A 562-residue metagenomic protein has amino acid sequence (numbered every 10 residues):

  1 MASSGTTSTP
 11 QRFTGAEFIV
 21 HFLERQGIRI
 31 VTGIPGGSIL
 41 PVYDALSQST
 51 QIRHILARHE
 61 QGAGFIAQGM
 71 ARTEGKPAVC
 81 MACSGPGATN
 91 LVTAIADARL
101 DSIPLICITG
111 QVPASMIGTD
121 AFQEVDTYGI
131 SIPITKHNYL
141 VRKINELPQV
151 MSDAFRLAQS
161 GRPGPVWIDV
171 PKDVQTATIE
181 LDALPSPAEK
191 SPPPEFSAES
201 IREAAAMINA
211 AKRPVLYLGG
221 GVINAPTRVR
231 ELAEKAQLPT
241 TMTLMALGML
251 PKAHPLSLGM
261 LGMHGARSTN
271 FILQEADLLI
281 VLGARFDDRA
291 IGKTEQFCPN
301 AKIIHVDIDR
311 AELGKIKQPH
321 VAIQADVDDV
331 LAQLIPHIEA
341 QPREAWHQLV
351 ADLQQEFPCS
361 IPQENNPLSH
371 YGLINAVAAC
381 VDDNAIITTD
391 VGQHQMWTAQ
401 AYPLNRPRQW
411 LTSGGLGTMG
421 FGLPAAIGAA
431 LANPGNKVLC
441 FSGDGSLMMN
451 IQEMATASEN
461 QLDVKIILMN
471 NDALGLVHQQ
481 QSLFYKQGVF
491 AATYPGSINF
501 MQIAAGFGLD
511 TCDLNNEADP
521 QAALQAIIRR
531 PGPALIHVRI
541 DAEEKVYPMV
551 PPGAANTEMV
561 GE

Functional and structural regions predicted by a protein language model:
A2, K172-E199, E203, W346 (+1 more regions): Aromatic-enriched
A2-P10, N145, L181-A183, A206 (+4 more regions): Phosphate/pyrophosphate-binding active-site segments
S4-G5, T109-V150, A246-L349: Glycine-rich, acidic loop regions that bind phosphate or pyrophosphate groups
A16-I19, I34-G37, V42-L46, A351-A430 (+1 more regions): Active-site diphosphate/adenylate-binding microenvironment
R29-I30, R72-A82, A88-T109, I132-L184 (+4 more regions): Structural signature of the thiamine diphosphate
L40-A114, L216, S268-L278, G283-D287 (+1 more regions): Thiamine diphosphate
R72, G220-I304, N405-N436, M449-I451 (+4 more regions): Glycine-rich, anion-gripping cofactor-binding loops and their flanking helix/strand elements in enzyme active sites
I108, M116-Q123, M263, L313-I316 (+3 more regions): Thiamine diphosphate
